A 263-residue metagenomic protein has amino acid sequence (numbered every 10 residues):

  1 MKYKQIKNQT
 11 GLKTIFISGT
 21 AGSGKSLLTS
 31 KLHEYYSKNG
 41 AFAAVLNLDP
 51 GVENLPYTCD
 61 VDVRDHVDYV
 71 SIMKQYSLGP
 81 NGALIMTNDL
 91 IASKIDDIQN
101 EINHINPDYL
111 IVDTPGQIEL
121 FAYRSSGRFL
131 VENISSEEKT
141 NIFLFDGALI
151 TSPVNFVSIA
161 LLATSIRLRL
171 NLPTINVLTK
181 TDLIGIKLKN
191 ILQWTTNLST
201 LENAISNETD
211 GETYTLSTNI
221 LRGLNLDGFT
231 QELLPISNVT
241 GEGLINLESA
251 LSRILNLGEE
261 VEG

Functional and structural regions predicted by a protein language model:
M1-T14, K38, M73, S77 (+4 more regions): Intrinsic disorder/low-complexity signal
K2-S23, L27-F129, S135-T140: Nucleotide-state-sensitive switch-loop elements of NTP-binding domains
I17-S18, N47, I111-T114, I142-A148 (+3 more regions): Conserved beta-strand segments of the P-loop GTPase G domain that flank and frequently precede/overlap
G24, V239-L255: Conserved GTPase G-domain signal focused on the G5
P50-V52, G116, D182-G185, T240: Short, glycine/acidic-enriched loop or turn micro-motifs at the edges of active sites
E119-T218, L224-L226: Conserved catalytic-core segment of NTP-binding enzymes
L224-V239: Beta-strand-loop-alpha "switch" segments that mediate conformational coupling across diverse proteins
I254-E262: The C-terminal output helix
